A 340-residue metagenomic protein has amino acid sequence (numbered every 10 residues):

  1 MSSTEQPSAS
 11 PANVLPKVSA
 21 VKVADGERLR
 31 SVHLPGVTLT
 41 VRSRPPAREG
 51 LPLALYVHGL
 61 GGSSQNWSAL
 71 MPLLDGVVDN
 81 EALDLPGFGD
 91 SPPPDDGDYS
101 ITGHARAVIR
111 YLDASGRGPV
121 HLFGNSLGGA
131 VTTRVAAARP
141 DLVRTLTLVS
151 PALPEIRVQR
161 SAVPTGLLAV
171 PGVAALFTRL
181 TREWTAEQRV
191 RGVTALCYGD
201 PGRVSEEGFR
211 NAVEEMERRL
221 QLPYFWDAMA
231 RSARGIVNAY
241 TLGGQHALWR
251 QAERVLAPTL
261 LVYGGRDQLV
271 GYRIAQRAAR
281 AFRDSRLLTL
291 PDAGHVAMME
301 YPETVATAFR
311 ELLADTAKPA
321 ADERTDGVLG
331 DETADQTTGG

Functional and structural regions predicted by a protein language model:
M1-A54, D75-D79, R106, R117-G118 (+2 more regions): Alpha/beta-hydrolase fold catalytic core
V37-P92, M299: Conserved HGGG/HGGXW glycine-rich cap/lid loop of the alpha/beta-hydrolase fold
T102-V120: Conserved acidic catalytic loop of the alpha/beta-hydrolase fold
A137, T145-W184: Flexible "cap/lid" loop of the alpha/beta hydrolase fold
E183-Q251: Conserved alpha/beta-hydrolase catalytic His-Asp/Glu region
Y240-G243, R266-V270: Acidic catalytic loop of the alpha/beta-hydrolase fold
V255, L261-Y263: Short beta-strand/loop motif that positions the catalytic acidic residue of the alpha/beta-hydrolase fold
L269, L290-A306: Catalytic histidine-centered segment of alpha/beta-hydrolase-like enzymes
